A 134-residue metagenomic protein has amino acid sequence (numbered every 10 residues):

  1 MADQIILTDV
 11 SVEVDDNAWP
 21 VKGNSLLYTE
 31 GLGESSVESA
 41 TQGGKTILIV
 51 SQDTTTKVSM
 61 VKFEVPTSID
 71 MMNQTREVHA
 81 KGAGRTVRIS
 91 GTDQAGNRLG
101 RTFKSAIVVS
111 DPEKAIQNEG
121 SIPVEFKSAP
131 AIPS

Functional and structural regions predicted by a protein language model:
M1-T67, N97-P123: Solvent-exposed edge beta-strands and adjacent loop segments that serve as assembly or binding interfaces
M71-R101: Short, acidic/charged, Gly/Pro-enriched secondary-structure junctions
G91-D93, I107, P130: Generic hydrophobic/packing signal
G120-S134: C-terminal or internal capping secondary-structure element at the end of a domain, subdomain, or sheet
